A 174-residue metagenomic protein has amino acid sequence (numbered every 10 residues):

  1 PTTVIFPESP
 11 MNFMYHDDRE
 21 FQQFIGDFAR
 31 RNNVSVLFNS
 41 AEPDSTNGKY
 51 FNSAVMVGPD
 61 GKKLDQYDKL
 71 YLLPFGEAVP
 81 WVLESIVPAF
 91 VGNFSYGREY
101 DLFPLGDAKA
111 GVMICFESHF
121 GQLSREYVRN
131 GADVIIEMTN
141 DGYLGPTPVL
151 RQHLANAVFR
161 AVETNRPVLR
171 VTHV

Functional and structural regions predicted by a protein language model:
P1-V174: Enzyme catalytic cores with a strong preference for nitrogen-chemistry domains
